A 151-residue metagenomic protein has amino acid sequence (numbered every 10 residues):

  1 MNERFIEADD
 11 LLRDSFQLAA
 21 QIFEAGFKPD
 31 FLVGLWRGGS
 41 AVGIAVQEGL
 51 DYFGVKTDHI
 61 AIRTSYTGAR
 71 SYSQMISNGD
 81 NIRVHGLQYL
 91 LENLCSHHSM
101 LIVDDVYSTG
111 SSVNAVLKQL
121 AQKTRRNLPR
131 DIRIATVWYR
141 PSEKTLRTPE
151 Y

Functional and structural regions predicted by a protein language model:
M1-Y151: PRPP-associated nucleotide enzymes
